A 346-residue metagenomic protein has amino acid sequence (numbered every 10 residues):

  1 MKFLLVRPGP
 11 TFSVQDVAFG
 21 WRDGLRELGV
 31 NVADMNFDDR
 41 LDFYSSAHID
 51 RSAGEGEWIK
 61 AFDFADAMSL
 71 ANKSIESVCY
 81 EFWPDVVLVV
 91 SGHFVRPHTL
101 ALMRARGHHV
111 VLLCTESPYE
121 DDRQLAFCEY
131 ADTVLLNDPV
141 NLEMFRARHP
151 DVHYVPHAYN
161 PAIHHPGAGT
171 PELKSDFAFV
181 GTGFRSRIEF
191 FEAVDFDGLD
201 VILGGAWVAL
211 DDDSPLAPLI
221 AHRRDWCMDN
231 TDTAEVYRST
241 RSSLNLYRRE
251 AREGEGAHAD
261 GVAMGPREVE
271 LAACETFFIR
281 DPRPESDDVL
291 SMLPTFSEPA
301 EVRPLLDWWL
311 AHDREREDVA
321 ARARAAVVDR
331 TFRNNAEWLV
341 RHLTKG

Functional and structural regions predicted by a protein language model:
M1-E57, F64-L70, S74, E81-W83 (+4 more regions): Nucleotide-sugar donor-binding catalytic core of glycosyltransferases
N72, E76, P299, R303 (+1 more regions): Short, amphipathic alpha-helical "lid/cap" segments that border enzyme active or binding sites
E76-Y80, L100-L102, E120: Catalytic alpha-helical scaffold of carbohydrate-active enzymes acting on polysaccharides/glycoconjugates
L88: N-terminal Rossmann-like NAD(P) cofactor-binding module of classical short-chain dehydrogenase/reductase
L102-S117: Active-site proximal beta-strand in glycosyltransferases
S117-D132: Membrane-proximal helix-turn-helix segments that form the acceptor-binding/catalytic region of lipid-linked
S286-D307: Change "using UDP/GDP/dTDP sugars" to "using nucleotide sugars
A311-H342: A charged, aromatic-enriched C-terminal amphipathic alpha-helix characteristic of glycosyltransferases across folds
